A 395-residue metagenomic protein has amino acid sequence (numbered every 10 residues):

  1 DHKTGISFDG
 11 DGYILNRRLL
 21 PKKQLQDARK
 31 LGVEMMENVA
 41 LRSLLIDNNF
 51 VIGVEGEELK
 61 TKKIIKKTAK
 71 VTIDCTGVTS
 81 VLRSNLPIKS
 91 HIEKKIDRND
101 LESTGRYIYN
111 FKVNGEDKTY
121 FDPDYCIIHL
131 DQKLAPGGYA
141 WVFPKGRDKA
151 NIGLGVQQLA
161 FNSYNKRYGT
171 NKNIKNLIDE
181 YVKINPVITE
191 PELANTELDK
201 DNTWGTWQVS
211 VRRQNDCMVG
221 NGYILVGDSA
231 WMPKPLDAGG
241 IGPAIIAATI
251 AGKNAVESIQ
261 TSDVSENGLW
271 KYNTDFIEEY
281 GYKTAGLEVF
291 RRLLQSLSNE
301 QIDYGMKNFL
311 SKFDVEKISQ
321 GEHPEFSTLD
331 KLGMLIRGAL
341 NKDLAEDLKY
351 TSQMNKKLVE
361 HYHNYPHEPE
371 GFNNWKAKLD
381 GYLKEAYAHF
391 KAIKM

Functional and structural regions predicted by a protein language model:
D1-F8, I92-E93, E116-D122, N165-K172 (+2 more regions): Charged, glycine/proline-rich intrinsically disordered loops and linkers
D1-S43: Conserved N-terminal/central alpha/beta ligand/cofactor-binding core
I14, L134-A140, V156-N162, K166-I250 (+4 more regions): FAD/FMN-dependent oxidoreductases across multiple families
L19, K23, G77, P243-N254: Short amphipathic alpha-helical face segments that pack within enzyme cores and frequently flank/anchor catalytic
P21, D74, D228: Acidic active-site catalytic centers that drive phospho-/nucleotidyl reactions and related ester hydrolyses
D27-E192, W231: Predominantly flavin-linked oxidoreductase catalytic cores and closely associated redox partners
W231, K253-Y304: Active-site-proximal substrate-binding core of FAD-dependent oxidoreductases
Q295-M395: C-terminal auxiliary extensions adjacent to catalytic cores
